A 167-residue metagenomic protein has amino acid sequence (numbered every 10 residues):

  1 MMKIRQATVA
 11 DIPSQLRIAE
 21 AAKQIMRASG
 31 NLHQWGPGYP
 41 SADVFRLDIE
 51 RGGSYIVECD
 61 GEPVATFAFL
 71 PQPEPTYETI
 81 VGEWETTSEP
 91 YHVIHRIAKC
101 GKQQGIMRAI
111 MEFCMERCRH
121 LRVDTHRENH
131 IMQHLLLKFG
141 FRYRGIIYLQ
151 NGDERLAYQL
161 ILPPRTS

Functional and structural regions predicted by a protein language model:
K3-I18: A short beta-loop-alpha structural element at the N-terminal edge of CoA-dependent acyl/N-acetyltransferase catalytic
K23-D43: Conserved GNAT-fold acetyl-CoA-binding loop/helix
V44-I56, P73-P75: A short helix-loop-beta-strand connector motif used in the catalytic cores of GNAT acetyltransferases and, in some
G52-F67: Conserved beta-hairpin
A68-K102: Conserved acyl-donor/pantetheine-binding loop and adjacent beta-alpha core of acyl/acetyltransferases and related
K99-E116, H134-K138: Conserved acetyl-CoA-binding loop-helix of GNAT-fold acetyltransferases
R108, E128-G145, Q150: Conserved active-site alpha-helix within GNAT-family acetyltransferase domains
R117-E128: Conserved GNAT acetyl-CoA-binding A-motif
